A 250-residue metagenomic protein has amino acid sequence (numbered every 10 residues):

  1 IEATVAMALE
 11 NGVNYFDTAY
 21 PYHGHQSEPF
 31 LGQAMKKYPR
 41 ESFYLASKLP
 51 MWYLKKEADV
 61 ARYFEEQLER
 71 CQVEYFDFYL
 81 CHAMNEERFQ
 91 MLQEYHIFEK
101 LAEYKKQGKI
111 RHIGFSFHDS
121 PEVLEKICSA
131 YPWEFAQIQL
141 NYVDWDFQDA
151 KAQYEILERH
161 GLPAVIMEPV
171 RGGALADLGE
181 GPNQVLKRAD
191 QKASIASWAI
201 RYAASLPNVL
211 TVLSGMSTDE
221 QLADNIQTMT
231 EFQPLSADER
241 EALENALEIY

Functional and structural regions predicted by a protein language model:
I1-F43, E74, K100, K106: N-terminal binding-site loop/beta-alpha segment at the start of enzyme catalytic domains that lines or forms
M7-L9, V13-N14, Q33-M35, A130-P132 (+1 more regions): Structured C-terminal cap/extension of enzyme domains
E10, W52-V170, E180-Q184, D190-Q191 (+1 more regions): Glycine/proline-rich, positively charged, aromatic-decorated active-site loop/lid region on the catalytic face
Y15-Y22, R111-F115, Q137-I138, T211-L213: Short catalytic-loop micro-motif centered on adjacent basic/acidic residues
D17-T18, S47, I166: Hydrophobic residues in well-ordered beta-strands that form the structural core
Y22, K37-A61, H82: Structural motif corresponding to the early beta-alpha repeats
Y22, Q26, H118-D119, S217: Short beta->alpha linker loops
F43-L45, I113, A164, V212: Hydrophobic/aromatic residues located in beta-strands of well-ordered beta-sheets within soluble catalytic
